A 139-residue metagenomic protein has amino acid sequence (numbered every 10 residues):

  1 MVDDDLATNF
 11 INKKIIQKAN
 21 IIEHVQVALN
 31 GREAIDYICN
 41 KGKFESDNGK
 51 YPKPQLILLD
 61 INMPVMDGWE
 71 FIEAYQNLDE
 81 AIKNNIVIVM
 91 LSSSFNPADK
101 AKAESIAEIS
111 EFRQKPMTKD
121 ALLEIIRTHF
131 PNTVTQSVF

Functional and structural regions predicted by a protein language model:
M1-A7, N12-Q17: Conserved acidic segment of CheY-like receiver
F10, K14, E70, K83-V89 (+2 more regions): Alpha4 helix (beta4-alpha4-beta5 surface) of REC/receiver domains from two-component response regulators
V27-K41, G68: Helix N-cap/capping motif at the beta->alpha junctions
D36, W69-I82: Short amphipathic alpha-helix used as the core "switch/output" element in two-component signaling
G42-L58: Active-site beta3 strand of CheY-like receiver
M63: Receiver (REC) domain active-site loop signature in two-component systems and cognate sites in sensor histidine kinases
Q114-K115: A Lys-centered signature of the CheY-like receiver
R127-F139: The C-terminal output helix
